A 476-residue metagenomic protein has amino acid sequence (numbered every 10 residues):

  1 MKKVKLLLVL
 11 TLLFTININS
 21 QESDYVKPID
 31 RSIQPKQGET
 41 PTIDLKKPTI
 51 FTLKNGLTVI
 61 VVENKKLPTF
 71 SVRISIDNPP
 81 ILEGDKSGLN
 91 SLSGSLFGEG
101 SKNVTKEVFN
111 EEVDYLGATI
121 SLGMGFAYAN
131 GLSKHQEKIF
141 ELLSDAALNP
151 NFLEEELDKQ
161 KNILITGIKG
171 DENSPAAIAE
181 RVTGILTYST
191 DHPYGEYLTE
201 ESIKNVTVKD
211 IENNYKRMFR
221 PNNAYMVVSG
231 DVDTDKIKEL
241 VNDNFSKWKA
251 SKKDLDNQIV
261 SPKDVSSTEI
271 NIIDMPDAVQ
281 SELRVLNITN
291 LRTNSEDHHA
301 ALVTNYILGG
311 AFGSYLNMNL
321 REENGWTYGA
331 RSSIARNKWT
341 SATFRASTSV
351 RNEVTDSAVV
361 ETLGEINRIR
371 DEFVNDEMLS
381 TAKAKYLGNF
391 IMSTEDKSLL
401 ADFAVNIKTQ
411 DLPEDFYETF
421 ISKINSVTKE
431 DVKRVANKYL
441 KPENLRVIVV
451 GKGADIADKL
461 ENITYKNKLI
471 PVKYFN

Functional and structural regions predicted by a protein language model:
Q21-E39, Y225-S229, E377-N476: C-terminal regions of mature proteins
E22-D30, N110-N214, K263, G364 (+2 more regions): Acidic/histidine-enriched segments that form metal/cofactor-coordinating and catalytic pocket/exosite environments
E22-I29, Q34, Y225-L291, V449-N476: An aromatic/glycine/proline-enriched structural segment found at the starts of mature extracellular/organellar domains
S32-F51, I185-A224, D256-P262, T289-T293 (+2 more regions): Histidine-acidic residue clusters that define the catalytic metal-binding segment of zinc metallopeptidase domains
R73-S133, N173, Y194-Y197, A311-W326 (+1 more regions): M16/MPP (pitrilysin/insulinase) zinc-metallopeptidase core fold and M16-derived inactive scaffolds
E99-N103, N130-I163, R292, A311 (+2 more regions): M16/insulysin-pitrilysin zinc metalloprotease superfamily fold
I163-V182, S261-Q280, M318-T327, E372 (+1 more regions): Short acidic/His-enriched helical or mixed secondary-structure segments at domain edges of catalytic enzymes and some
R284-I288, L308-V350: A structural supersecondary motif
